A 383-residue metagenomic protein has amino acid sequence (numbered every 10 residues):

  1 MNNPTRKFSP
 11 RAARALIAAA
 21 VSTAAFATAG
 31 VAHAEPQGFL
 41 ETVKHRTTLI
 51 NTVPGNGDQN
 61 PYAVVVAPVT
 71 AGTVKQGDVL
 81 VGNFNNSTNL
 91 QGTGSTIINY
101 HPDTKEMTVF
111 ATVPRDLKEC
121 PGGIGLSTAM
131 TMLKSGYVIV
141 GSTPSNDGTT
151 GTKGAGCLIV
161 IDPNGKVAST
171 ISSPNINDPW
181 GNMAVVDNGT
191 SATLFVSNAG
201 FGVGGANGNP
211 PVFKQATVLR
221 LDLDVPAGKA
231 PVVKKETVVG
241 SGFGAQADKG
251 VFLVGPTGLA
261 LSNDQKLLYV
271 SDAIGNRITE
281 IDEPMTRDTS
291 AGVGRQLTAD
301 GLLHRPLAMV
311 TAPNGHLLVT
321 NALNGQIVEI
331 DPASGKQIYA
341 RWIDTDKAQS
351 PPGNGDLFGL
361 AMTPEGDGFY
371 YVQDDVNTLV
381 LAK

Functional and structural regions predicted by a protein language model:
N2-A34: Secretory targeting and sorting signals
P36-G57, P102-I124, V160-G181, D224-A227 (+3 more regions): Surface-exposed loop and turn segments in beta-propeller and other repeat-based domains that flank or scaffold
Q37-L40, V64, Y100, I161 (+4 more regions): Hydrophobic/aromatic beta-strand positions that recur at structurally equivalent sites within the blades
V53-G77, G92, P114-V138, P144 (+6 more regions): Beta-rich, blade/repeat-based domains predominating in secreted/periplasmic proteins but also intracellular
F84-N86, S142-S145, K153, S197-G202 (+8 more regions): Short loop/turn segments immediately following the C-termini of beta-strands
N89, I97, D147, L158 (+5 more regions): Structural signal for beta-propeller blades
G94-D103, K153-G165, F213-D224: Beta-propeller blade signature
K266-L268, A273-R277, Q296-I343: Loop/turn-rich, solvent-exposed surfaces of beta-rich toroidal or solenoidal domains
